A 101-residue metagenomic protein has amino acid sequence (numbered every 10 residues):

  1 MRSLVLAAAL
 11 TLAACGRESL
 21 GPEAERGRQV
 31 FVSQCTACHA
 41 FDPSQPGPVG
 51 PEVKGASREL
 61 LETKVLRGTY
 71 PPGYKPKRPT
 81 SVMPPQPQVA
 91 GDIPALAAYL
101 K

Functional and structural regions predicted by a protein language model:
M1-C15: Sec-dependent bacterial lipoprotein signal peptides
A9, Q29-V32, K77: Processing junctions and N-termini across compartments
A14-V30, P46-V49: Electrostatic cytochrome c docking/interface patches
G16-E18, H39-Q45, L66, K101: Detector for the c-type heme attachment site
E23-R26, F31, S57, L61 (+1 more regions): Stable alpha-helical elements in mature extracytoplasmic
G27, V32-F41, M83, L96-Y99: The canonical Cys-X-X-Cys-His
S33-T36, P51, E59, S81: Glycine-centered loop/turn positions within well-structured domains that cap or flank conserved ligand/cofactor-binding
P46-K54, T69-L100: Axial heme c-ligation environment in periplasmic c-type cytochrome domains
